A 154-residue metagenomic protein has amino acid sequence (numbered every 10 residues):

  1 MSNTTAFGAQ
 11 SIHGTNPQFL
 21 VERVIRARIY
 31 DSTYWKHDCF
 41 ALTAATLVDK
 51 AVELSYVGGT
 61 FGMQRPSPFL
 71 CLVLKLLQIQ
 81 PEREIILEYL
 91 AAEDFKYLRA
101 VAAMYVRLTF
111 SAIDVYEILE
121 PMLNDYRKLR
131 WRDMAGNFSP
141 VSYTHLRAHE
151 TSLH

Functional and structural regions predicted by a protein language model:
M1-C71: N-terminal, charge-rich interaction modules
T43, D94-F95, T151: Intrinsic-disorder/low-complexity, polar/charged segments
E53-M122: Core of folded catalytic or high-affinity ligand/protein-binding domains in predominantly eukaryotic proteins
F138-S139, Y143: Extended alpha-helical coiled-coil/alpha-solenoid scaffold regions of eukaryotic nuclear gene-expression machinery
T144-T151: Conserved small/polar residues in nucleotide/adenosyl-binding loops
